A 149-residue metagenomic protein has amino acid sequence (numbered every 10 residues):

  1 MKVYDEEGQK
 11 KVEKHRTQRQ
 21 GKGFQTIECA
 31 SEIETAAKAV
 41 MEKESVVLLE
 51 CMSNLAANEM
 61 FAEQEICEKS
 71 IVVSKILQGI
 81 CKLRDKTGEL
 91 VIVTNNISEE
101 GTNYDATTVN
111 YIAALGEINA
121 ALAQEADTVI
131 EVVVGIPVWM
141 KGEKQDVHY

Functional and structural regions predicted by a protein language model:
M1, A30, M52, I97 (+1 more regions): Anionic group-transfer/hydrolysis microenvironments
M1-E42: Conserved P-loop
H15, L48, N95: Conserved RecA-like P-loop NTPase ATPase core
G21-K22, K43, K86, E125: Structured helix-beta-strand junction loops
K22, K43-M60: A basic- and aromatic-enriched beta-loop-alpha substructure that forms the phosphate/nucleotide- and DNA/RNA-contacting
T26, L48, V129-E131: Conserved beta-strand scaffold positions in the cores of enzyme catalytic domains, especially in NTP/NDP-utilizing
A30-S45, K75-T87: Short amphipathic alpha-helices and their capping/turn segments at secondary-structure boundaries
A56-Y149: Replace "adjacent to P-loop NTPase cores in ATP/GTP-dependent enzymes" with "adjacent to NTP-binding cores
